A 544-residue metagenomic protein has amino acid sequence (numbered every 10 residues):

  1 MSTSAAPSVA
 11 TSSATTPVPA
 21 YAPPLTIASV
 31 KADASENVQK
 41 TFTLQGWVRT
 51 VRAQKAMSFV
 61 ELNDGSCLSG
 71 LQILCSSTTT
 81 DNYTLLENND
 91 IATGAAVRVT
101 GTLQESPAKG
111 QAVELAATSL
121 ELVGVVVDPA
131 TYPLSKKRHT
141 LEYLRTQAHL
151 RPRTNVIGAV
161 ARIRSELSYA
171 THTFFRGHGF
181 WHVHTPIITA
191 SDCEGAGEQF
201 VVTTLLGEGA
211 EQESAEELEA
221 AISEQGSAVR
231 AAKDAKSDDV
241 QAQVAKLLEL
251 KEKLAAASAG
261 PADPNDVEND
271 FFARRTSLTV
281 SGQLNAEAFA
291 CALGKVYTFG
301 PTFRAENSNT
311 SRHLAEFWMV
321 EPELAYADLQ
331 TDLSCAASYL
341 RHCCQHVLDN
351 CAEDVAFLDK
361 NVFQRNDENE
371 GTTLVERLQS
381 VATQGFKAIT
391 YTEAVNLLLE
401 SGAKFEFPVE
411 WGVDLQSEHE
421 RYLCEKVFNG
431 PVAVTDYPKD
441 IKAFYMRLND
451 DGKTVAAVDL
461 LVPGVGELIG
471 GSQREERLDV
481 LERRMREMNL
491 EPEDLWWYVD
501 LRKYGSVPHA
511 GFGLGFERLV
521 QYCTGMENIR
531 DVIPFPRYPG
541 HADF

Functional and structural regions predicted by a protein language model:
M1-F544: Class II aminoacyl-tRNA synthetase catalytic cores and aaRS-like
